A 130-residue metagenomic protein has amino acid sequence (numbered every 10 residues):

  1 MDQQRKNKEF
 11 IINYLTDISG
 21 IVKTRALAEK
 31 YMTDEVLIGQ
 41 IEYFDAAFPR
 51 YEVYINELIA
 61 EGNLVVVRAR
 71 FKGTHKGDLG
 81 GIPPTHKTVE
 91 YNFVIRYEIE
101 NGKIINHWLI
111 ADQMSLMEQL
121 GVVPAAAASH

Functional and structural regions predicted by a protein language model:
M1-H130: C-terminal and inter-domain tail/linker signature
